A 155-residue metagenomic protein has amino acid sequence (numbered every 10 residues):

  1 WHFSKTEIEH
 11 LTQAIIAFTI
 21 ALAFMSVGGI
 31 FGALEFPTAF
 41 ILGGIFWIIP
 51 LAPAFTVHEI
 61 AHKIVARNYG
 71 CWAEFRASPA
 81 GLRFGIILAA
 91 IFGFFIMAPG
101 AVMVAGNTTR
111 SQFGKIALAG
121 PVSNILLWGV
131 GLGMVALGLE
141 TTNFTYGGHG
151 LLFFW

Functional and structural regions predicted by a protein language model:
W1-W155: Hydrophobic transmembrane alpha-helices and their immediate loop junctions in multi-pass integral membrane proteins
